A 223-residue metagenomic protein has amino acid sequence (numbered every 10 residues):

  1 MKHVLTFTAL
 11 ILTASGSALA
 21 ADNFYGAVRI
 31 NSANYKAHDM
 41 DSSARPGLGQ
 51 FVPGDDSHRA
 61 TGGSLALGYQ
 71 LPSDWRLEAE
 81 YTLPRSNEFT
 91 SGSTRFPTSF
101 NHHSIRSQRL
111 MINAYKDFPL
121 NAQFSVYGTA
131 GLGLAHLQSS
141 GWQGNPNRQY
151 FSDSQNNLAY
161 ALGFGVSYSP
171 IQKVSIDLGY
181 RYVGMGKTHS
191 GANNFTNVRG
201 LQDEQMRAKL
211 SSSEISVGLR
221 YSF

Functional and structural regions predicted by a protein language model:
M1-N23: Cleavable N-terminal export/targeting peptides
A21-N23, I30-N34, L65-W142, Y168 (+1 more regions): Gram-negative (and chloroplast) outer-membrane scaffold detector with strong preference for beta-barrel transmembrane
S32-G63, F151-N157: Surface-exposed strand-loop-strand hairpins of Gram-negative outer-membrane beta-barrel proteins
H38-P46, E88-F96, Q138-R148, H189-T196: Outer-membrane beta-barrel translocator domains and adjoining extracellular loop/strand segments of Gram-negative
L48-G54, R95-H103, N145-S152, L201-R207: Extracellular loop and loop/strand-boundary signature of outer-membrane beta-barrel proteins
D55-T61, S104-R109, L120, S152-A159 (+1 more regions): Short sequence motifs at beta-strands and strand-loop junctions characteristic of Gram-negative outer-membrane
S86, T90, P170-F223: Predominantly the C-terminal beta-signal and adjacent terminal strand-loop region of outer-membrane beta-barrel
N157-Y168: Transmembrane beta-barrel strand/turn architecture of Gram-negative outer membrane proteins
